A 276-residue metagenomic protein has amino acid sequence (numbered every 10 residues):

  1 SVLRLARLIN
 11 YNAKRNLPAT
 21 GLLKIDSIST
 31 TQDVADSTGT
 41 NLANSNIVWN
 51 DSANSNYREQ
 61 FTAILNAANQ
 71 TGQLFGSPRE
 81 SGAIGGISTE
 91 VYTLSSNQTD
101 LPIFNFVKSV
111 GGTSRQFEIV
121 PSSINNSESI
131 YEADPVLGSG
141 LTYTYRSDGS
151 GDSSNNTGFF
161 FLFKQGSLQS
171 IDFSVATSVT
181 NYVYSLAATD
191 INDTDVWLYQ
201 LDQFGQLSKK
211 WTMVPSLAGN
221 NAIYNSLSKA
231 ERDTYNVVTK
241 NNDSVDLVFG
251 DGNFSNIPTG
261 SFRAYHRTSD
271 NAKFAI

Functional and structural regions predicted by a protein language model:
S1-I276: Signature of Asx- and small-polar-rich beta-strand/turn repeats characteristic of beta-solenoid architectures
